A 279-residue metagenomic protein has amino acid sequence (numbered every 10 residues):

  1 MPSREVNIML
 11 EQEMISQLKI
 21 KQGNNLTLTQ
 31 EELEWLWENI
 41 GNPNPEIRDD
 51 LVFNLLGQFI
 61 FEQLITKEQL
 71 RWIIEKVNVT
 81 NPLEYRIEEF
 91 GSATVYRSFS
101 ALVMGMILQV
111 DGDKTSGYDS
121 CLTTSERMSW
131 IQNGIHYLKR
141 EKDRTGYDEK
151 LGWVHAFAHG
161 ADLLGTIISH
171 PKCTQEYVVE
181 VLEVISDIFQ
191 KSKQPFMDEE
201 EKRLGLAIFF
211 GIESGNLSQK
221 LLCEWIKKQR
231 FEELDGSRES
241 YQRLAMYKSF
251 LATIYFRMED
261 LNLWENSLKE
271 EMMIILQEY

Functional and structural regions predicted by a protein language model:
P2-L70, K227-Y279: N-terminal alpha-helical scaffold/docking segments in eukaryotic complex subunits
Q12-E13, T27-E34, E68-R71, S125-M128 (+7 more regions): Generic alpha-helical secondary structure signal
N24, I60-E68, Q109-K114, I167-Y177 (+2 more regions): Flexible helix-coil junctions and inter-repeat linker/turn elements that act as hinges within alpha-solenoid scaffolds
E32-N39, L108, L138, P195 (+3 more regions): Extended alpha-helical scaffold regions
I73-G215: Eukaryote-skewed repeat-based solenoidal scaffolds used as protein-protein interaction platforms, primarily
I185, F196-K248: Accessory, usually C-terminal, subdomains that scaffold auxiliary metal cofactors
